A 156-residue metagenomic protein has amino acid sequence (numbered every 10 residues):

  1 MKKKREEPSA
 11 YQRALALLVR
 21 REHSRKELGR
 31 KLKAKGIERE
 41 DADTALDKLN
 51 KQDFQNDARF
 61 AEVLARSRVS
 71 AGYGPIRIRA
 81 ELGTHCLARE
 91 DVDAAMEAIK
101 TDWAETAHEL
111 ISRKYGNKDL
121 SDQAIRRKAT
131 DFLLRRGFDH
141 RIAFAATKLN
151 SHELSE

Functional and structural regions predicted by a protein language model:
M1-E156: An alpha-helical, amphipathic repeat domain used for nucleic-acid recognition, typified by the mTERF helical solenoid
